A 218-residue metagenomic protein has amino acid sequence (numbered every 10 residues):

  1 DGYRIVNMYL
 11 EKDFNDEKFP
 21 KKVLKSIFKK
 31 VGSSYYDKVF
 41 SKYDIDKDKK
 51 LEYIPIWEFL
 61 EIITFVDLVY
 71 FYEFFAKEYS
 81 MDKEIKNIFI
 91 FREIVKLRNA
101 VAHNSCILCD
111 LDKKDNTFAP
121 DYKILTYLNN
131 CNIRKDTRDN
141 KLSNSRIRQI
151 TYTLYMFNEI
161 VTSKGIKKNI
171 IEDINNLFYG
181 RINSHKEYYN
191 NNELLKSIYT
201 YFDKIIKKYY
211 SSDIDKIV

Functional and structural regions predicted by a protein language model:
D1-K86, L108-C109, N144, E159-I166: Short, contiguous, well-structured surface segments enriched in hydrophobic/aromatic residues
F59, V69-L97, H103-V218: Polyanionic, low-complexity intrinsically disordered segments
